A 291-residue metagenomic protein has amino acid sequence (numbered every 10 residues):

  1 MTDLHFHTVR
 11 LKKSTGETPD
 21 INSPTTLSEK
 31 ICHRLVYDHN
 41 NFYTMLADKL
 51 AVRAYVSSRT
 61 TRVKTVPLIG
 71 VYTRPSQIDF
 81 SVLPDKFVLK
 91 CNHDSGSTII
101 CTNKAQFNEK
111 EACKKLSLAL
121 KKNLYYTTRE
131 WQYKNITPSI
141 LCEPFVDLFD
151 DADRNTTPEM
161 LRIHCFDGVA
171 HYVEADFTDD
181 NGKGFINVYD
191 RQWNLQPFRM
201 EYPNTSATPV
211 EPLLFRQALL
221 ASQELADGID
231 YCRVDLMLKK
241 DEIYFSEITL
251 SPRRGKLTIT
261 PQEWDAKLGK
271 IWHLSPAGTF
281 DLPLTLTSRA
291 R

Functional and structural regions predicted by a protein language model:
M1-Y37, P283-R291: Membrane-proximal basic amphipathic "stem/tether" segments
F6, L83, E109-E201: Phosphate-binding site of ATP-dependent enzymes
S23-Q106, E111, S117-L118, K122-W131: A conserved helix-loop-beta module that forms one wall/lid of the active-site cleft in ATP-utilizing catalytic domains
R53, S76-D79, S95-I100, N108-K110 (+5 more regions): Short catalytic/ligand-binding loop motif for oxyanion handling, primarily in non-cytosolic enzymes, centered on
Y72, H93, P144-V146, C165-D167 (+1 more regions): Short, flexible loop/turn elements at secondary-structure junctions
N92-H93, T98-I100, I186-T205, S222 (+3 more regions): C-terminal and inter-domain tail/linker signature
N135-S139, D150, I186-I243: A long amphipathic alpha-helix within ATP-dependent nucleotide-binding catalytic cores
L238-R291: C-terminal active-site "lid" helix and adjoining low-complexity regulatory extension at the edge of ATP-using catalytic
